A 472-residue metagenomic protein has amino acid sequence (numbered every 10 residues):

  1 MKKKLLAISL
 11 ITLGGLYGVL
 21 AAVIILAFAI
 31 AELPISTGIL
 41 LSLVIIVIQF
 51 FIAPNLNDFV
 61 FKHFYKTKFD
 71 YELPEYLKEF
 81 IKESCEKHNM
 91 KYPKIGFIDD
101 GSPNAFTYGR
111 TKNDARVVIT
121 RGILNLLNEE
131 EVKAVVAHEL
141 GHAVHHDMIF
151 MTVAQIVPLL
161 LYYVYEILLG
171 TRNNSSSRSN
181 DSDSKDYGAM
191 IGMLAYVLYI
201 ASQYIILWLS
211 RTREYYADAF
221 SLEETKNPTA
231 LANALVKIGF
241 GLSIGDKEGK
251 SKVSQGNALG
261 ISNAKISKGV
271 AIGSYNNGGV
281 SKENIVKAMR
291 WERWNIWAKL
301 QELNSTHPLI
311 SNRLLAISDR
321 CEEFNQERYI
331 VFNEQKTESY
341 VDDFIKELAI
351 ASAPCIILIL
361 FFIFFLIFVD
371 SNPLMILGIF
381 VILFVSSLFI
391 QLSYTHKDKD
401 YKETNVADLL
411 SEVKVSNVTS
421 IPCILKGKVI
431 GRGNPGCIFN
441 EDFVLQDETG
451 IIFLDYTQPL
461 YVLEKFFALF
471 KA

Functional and structural regions predicted by a protein language model:
M1-F106, P158-L207, G239-S243, E323-D408: Hydrophobic or amphipathic, alpha-helical segments that drive membrane association/targeting
S42-L43, F50-I123, N128-E129, E248-K250 (+5 more regions): Large intracellular
K66-H88, Y215-N233, K402-K428: Membrane-cytosol interface motif
K87-D114, G170, S175-D183, W208 (+1 more regions): Active-site-proximal gating segments in proteases and membrane effectors
V118, N128-V144, I149: Short alpha-helix carrying the canonical HExxH Zn2+-binding catalytic motif
L140-L159, N227-T229: Catalytic Zn2+-binding segment of zinc metalloproteases
I350-A472: OB-fold and OB-like single-stranded nucleic-acid-recognition modules and their adjacent interaction interfaces
